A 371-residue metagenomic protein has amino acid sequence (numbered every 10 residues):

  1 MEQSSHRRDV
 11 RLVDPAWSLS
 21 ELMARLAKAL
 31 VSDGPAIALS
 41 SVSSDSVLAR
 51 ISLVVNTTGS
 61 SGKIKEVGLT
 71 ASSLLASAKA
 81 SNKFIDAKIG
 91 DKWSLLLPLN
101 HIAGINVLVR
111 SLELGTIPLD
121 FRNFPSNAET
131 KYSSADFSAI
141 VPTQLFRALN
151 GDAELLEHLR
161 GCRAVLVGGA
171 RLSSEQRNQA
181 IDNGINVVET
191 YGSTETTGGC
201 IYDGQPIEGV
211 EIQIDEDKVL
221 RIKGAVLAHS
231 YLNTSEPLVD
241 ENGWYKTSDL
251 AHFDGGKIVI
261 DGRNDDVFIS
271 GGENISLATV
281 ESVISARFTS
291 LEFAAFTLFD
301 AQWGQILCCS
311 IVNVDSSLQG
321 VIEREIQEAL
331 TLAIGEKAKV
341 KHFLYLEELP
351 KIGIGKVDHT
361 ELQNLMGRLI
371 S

Functional and structural regions predicted by a protein language model:
R11-L12, S20-A38, D91-K92, N106-L119: A short helix-loop-beta submotif of the ANL/AMP-binding
L39-N56, K88-K92: Conserved pre-ATP/AMP-binding loop-to-beta segment of ANL
S52-K79, D86-K88: Conserved AMP-binding A3 loop
L69-A76, K92-A148: AMP-binding/adenylate-forming
N150-D203: Gly/Ser/Thr-rich phosphate-binding loop
P206, D215-G243, R263, E273-I275: Conserved ATP/PPi-binding loop(s) of AMP-dependent carboxylate-activating enzymes
G224, S248-A338: AMP-binding/adenylate-forming catalytic core of the ANL superfamily
L332-V357: AMP-binding/adenylate-forming catalytic domain of the ANL superfamily
